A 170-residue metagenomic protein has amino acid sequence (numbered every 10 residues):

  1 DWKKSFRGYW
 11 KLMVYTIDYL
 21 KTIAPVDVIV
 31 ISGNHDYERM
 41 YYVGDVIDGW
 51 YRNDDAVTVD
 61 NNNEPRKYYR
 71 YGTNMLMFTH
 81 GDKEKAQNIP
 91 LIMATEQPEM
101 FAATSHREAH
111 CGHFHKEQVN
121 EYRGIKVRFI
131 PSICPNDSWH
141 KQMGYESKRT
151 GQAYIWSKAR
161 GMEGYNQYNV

Functional and structural regions predicted by a protein language model:
D1-V59: Core catalytic region of metal-dependent phosphoesterases/phosphodiesterases, especially metallo-beta-lactamase-like
I47-N63, Y71-V170: Conserved beta-sheet core of the metallophosphoesterase superfamily
